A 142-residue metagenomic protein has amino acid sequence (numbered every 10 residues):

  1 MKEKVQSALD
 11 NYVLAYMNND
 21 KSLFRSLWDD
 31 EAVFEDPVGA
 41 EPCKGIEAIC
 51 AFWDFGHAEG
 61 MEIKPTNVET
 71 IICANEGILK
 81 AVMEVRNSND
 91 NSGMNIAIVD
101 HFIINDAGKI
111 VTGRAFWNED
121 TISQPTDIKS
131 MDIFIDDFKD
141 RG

Functional and structural regions predicted by a protein language model:
M1-K4, C50-G142: A beta-strand edge to alpha-helix "cap/lid" segment located at domain peripheries
M1-S26, D30, M131-G142: Short, low-complexity N-terminal intrinsically disordered segments enriched in polar/charged residues
Y12-A15, E35, R86: Alpha-helix C-capping/helix-to-loop hinge sites
V33-C43, F55-E59: A short gly/proline-enriched turn/hairpin at secondary-structure junctions
